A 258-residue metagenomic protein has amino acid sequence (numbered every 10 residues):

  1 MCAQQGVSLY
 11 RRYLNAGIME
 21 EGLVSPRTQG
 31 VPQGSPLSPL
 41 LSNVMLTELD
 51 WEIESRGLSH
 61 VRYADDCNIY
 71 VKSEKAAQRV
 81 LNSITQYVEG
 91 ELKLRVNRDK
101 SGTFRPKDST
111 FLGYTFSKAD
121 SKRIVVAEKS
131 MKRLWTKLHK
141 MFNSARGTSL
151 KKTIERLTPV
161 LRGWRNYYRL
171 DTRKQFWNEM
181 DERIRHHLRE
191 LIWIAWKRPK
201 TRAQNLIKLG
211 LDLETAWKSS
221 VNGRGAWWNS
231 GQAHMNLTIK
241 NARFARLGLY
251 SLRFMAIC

Functional and structural regions predicted by a protein language model:
M1-D108: Conserved polymerase palm-domain catalytic core
Q4-R11, P39, N43, S109 (+5 more regions): Non-catalytic, well-ordered alpha-helical scaffold segments
N15, Y87, E91-R156, V160-R162: A conserved non-catalytic segment of reverse transcriptases and RNA-directed RNA polymerases corresponding to the late
P26-V31, K122-R123, H139-T153, W164-F176 (+1 more regions): Short, solvent-exposed helix-loop connector elements
S101-S109, R156-V160, W177-R185, K200-L209: A glycine-rich phosphate-binding loop feature that marks nucleotide/adenosyl-phosphate handling sites
H187, W196-C258: Extended C-terminal regions of large enzymes
